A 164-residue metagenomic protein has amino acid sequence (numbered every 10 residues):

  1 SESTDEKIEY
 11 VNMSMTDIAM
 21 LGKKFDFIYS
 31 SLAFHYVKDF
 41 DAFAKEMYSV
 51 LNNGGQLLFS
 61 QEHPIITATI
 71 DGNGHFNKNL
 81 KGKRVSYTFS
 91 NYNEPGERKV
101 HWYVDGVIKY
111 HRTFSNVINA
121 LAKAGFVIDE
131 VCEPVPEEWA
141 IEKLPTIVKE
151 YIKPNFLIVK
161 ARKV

Functional and structural regions predicted by a protein language model:
T4-D17: Conserved SAM-binding strand-loop segment of SAM-dependent methyltransferases
T16-I28: A short acidic, Gly/Pro-enriched loop at the edge of an enzyme's catalytic core that lines a small-molecule cofactor
D26-D41: A short SAM/SAH-binding and catalytic strip from SAM-dependent methyltransferases
D41-Q56: A short glycine-rich, Lys/Arg-flanked "PGG" loop and its adjoining helix->strand segment in the class I
Q56-G96: Conserved class I S-adenosyl-L-methionine
Q61, I65-G72, H101-N116: Acceptor-substrate binding/catalytic loop of class I
E97, I108-C132: Short alpha-helix
A124-F126, L144-V164: Core SAM-dependent methyltransferase catalytic element
